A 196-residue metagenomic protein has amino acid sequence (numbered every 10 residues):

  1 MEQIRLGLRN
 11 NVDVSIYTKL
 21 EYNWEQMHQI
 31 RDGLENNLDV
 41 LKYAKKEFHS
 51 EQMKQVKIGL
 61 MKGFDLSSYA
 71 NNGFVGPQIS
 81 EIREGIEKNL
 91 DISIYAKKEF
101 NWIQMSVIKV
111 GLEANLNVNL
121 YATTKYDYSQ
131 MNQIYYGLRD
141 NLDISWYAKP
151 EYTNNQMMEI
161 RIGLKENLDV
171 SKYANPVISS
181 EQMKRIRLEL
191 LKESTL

Functional and structural regions predicted by a protein language model:
M1-L196: General marker for long, soluble alpha-helical cores
